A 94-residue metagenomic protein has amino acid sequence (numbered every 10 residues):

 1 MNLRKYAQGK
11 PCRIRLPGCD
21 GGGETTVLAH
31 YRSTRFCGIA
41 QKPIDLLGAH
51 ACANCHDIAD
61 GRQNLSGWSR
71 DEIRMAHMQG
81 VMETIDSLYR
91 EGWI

Functional and structural regions predicted by a protein language model:
M1-A29, C52: Short cysteine-rich loop/turn motifs with clustered Cys
Q8-G9, L46, H50-N54, G67: Extended, folded domain segments that form the structural surfaces/walls around functional sites
L16-L47, A59: Histidine-centered nuclease catalytic patch
R35-D45, D57-I94: Polybasic, low-complexity binding patches
